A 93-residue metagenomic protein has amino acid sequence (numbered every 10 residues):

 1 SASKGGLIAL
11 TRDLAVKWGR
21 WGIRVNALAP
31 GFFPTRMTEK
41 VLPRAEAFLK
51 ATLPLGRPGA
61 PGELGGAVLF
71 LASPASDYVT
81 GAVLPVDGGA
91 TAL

Functional and structural regions predicted by a protein language model:
S3, T11: Active-site helix of classical SDR
V16-R20, D77: Alpha-helical segment proximal to the catalytic Tyr-Lys
R20, F32-L53, E63: A glycine/serine/threonine-rich, flexible loop-to-helix segment that serves as the NAD(P) cofactor-binding "lid"
R24-P30, P34, A72-A75, P85-D87: Conserved SDR Rossmann-fold cofactor-binding beta-strand/turn motif
L53-L64, A75: A conserved structural motif in NAD(P)-dependent oxidoreductases
L69, T80-L93: Short C-terminal tail/terminal secondary-structure segment of NAD(P)H-dependent dehydrogenase/reductase domains
